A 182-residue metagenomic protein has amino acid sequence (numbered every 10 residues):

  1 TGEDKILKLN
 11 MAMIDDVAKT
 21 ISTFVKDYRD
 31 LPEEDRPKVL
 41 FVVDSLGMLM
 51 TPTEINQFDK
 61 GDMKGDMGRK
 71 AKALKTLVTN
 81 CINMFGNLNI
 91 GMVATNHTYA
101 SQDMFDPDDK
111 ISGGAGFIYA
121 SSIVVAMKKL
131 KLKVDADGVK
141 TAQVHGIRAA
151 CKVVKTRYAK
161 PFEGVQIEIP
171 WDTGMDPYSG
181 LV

Functional and structural regions predicted by a protein language model:
T1-D66, K70-K72, T76: Conserved inter-motif catalytic segment of the P-loop NTP-binding fold
M67-G180: Phosphate-binding/switch region of NTP-binding enzymes
